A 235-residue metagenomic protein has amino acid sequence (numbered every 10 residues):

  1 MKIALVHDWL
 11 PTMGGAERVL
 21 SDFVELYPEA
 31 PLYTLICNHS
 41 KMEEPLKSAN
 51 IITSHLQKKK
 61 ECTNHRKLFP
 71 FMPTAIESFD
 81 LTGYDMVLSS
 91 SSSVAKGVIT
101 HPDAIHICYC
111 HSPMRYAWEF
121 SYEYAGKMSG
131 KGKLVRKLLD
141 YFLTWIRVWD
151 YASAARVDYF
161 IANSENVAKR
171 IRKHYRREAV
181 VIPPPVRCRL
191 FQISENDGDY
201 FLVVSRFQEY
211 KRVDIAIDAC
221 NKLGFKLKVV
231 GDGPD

Functional and structural regions predicted by a protein language model:
M1-M13, L35-I36: Nucleotide-activated donor-dependent transferases that construct or modify glycoconjugates
W9-L10, V204-Q208, G233: Short donor-sugar binding/catalytic loops of nucleotide-sugar-dependent glycosyltransferases, especially enzymes
A16-L26: Short amphipathic alpha-helix
L26-K96: Active-site donor-binding segments of glycosyltransferases and PAPS-dependent sulfotransferases
P45-I51, H55-C62, H101-V148, H174: Acceptor-binding helix/loop patch of EC 2.4 sugar-transfer enzymes, predominantly nucleotide-sugar-dependent
D140-Q192: Donor nucleotide-sugar binding/catalytic pocket of nucleotide-sugar-dependent glycosyltransferases
N166-H174, F225-D235: Short, structured helix-loop element that forms part of the nucleotide-activated donor/catalytic region
V186-K228: Conserved donor-binding/catalytic core segment of Leloir-type glycosyltransferases
